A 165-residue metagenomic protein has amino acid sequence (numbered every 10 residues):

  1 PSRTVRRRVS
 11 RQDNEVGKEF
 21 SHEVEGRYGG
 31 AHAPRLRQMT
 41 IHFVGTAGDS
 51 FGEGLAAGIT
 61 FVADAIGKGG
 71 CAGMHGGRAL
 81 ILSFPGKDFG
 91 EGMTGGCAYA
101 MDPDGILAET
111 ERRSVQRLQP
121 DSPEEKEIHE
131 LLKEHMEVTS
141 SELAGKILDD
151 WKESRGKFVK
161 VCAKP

Functional and structural regions predicted by a protein language model:
P1-P165: Long, distal/terminal scaffolding or interaction modules with repetitive or compositionally biased sequence
